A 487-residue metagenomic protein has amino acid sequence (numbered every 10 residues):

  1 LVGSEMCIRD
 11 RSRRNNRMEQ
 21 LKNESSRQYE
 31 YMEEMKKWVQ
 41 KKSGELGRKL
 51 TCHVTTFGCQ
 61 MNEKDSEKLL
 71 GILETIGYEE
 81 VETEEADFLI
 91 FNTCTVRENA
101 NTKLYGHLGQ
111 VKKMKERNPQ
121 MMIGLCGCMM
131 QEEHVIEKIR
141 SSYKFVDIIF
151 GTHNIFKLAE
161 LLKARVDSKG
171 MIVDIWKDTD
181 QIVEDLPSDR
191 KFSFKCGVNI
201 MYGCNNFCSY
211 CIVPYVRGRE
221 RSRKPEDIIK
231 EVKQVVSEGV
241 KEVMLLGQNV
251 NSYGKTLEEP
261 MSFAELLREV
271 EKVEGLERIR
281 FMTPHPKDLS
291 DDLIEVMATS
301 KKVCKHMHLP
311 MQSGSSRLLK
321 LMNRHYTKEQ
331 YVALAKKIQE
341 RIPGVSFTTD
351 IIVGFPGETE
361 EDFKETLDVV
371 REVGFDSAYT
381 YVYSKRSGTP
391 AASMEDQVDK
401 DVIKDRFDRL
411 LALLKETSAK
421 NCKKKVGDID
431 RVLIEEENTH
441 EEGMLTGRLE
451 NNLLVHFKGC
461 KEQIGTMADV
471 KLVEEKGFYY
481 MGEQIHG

Functional and structural regions predicted by a protein language model:
L1-I8: Short, small-residue-biased leader/transition segments that mark boundaries at the very start of proteins
R11-L246, N251-Y253, M307, E329-K336 (+6 more regions): Proteins enriched for Cys/Gly/acidic motifs involved in redox and nucleic-acid/cofactor modification
R14, S393-G487: Terminal RNA-binding accessory module
C59, G254-E271, G275, M322-H325 (+1 more regions): Radical SAM enzyme [4Fe-4S]-AdoMet core and its adjacent flexible, acidic and glycine-rich loops/tails across
M61, V96-N99, M130-Q131, P286-D288 (+3 more regions): Glycine-/small-residue-rich active-site loops that bind phosphorylated ligands and cofactors
Q120-L125, H134, S237-E360, R371: Conserved SAM/AdoMet-binding glycine-rich loop
S188-R190, E295-T299, M311, C422-K424 (+2 more regions): Replace "in large, NTP-powered and nucleic-acid-processing enzymes" with "in large, NTP-powered factors and other
C208, I228, L245, F281 (+7 more regions): Conserved, mostly hydrophobic/aromatic
